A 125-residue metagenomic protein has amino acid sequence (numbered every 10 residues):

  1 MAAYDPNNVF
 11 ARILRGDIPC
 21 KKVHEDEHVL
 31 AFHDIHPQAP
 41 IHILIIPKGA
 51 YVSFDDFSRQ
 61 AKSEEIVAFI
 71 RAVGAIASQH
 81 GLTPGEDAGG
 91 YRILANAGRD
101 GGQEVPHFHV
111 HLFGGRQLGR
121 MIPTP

Functional and structural regions predicted by a protein language model:
M1-P125: HIT superfamily nucleotide-processing domains
